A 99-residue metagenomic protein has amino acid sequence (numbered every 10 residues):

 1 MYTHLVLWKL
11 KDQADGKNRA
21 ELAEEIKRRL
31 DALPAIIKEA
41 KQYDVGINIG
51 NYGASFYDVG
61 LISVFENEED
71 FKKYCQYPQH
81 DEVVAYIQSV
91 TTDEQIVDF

Functional and structural regions predicted by a protein language model:
M1-Y57, E66-D70: Short S/T/G/P-rich N-terminal loop/turn motif that feeds into the first structured element of a domain
L10, G16, Q79-E82, Q88 (+1 more regions): Amphipathic alpha-helical interaction segments
P34-A40, K72-Y77, T92-V97: Short C-terminal domain-edge/linker segments immediately following a structured domain
D44-F56, V84-F99: Glycine-rich beta-strand-turn "strand-cap" elements at beta-sheet edges
F65-S89: C-terminal structural segments of small proteins and small subunits
